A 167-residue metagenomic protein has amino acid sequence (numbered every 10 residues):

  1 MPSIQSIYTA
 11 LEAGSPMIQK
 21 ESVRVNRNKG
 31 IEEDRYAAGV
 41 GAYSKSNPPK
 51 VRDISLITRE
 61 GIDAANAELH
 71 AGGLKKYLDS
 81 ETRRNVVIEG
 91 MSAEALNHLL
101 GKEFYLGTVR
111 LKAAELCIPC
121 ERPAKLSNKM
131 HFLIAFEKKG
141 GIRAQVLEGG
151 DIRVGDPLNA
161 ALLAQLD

Functional and structural regions predicted by a protein language model:
M1-D167: Metal-cofactor-dependent catalytic cores
